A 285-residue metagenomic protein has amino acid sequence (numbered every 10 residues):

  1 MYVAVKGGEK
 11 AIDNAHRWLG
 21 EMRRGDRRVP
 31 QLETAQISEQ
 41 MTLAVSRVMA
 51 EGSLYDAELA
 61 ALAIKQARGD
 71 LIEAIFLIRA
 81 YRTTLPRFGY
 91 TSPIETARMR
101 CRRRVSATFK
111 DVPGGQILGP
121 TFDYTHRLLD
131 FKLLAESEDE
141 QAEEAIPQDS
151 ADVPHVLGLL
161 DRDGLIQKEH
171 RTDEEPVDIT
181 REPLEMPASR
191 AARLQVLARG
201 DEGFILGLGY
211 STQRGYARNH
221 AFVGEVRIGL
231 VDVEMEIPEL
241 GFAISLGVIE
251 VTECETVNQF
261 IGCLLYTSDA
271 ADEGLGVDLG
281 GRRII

Functional and structural regions predicted by a protein language model:
M1-V226, F242-I244, C254-N258: Short, amphipathic alpha-helical interaction segments embedded in low-complexity terminal/linker regions of eukaryotic
Y266-E273: Conserved small/polar residues in nucleotide/adenosyl-binding loops
G281: Acidic, metal-dependent phosphodiester-chemistry machinery of nucleic-acid enzymes
